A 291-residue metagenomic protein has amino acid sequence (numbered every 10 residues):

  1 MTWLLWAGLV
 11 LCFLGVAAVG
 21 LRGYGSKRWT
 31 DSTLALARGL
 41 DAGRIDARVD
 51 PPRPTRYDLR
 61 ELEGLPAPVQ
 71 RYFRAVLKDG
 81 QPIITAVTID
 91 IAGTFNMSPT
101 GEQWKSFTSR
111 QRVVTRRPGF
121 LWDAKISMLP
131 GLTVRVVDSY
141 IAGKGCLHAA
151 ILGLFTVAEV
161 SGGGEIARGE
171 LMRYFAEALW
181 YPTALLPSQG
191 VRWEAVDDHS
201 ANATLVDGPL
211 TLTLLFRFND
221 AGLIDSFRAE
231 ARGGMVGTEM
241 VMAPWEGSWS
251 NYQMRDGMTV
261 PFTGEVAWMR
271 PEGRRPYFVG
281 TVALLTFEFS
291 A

Functional and structural regions predicted by a protein language model:
T2-D46: N-terminal membrane-anchoring alpha-helices
W29-T88: N-terminal leader/targeting segments and the immediate start of mature chains
P66, E194-D198, R228-G234: Short, positively charged
Q70-F155: N-terminal mature ectodomain segment of secretory-pathway/periplasmic proteins
K105-F107, P187, D197, L210 (+1 more regions): Residues that act as N-cap/strand-start positions at coil-to-secondary-structure junctions
R110-W122, R135-L147, V196-H199, R217-D225 (+2 more regions): Short, solvent-exposed coil/turn segments at beta-strand boundaries
H148-D207, M240: Flexible, processing/modification-adjacent segments and terminal tails in exported/periplasmic/extracellular proteins
N202-F289: Gly/Pro-enriched, hydrophobic low-complexity segments that function as extracytoplasmic propeptides/linkers
